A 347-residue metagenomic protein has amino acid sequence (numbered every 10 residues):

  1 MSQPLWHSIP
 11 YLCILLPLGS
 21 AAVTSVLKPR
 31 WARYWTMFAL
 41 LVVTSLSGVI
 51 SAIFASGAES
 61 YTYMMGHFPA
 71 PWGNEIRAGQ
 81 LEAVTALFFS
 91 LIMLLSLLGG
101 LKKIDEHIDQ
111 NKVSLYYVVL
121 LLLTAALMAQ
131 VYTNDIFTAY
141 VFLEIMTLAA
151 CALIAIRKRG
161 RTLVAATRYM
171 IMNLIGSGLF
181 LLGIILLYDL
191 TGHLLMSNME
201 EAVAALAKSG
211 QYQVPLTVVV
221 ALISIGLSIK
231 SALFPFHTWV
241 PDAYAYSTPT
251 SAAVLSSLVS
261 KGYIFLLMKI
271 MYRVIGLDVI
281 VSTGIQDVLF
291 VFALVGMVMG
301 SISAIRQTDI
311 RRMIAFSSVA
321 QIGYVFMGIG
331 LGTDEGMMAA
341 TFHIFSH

Functional and structural regions predicted by a protein language model:
M1-I9, V23-V118, E201: Transmembrane helix-loop-helix hairpins at membrane boundaries of multipass inner-membrane proteins
P4-L15, I305: Hydrophobic transmembrane alpha-helices of multi-pass small-molecule transporters
P10-P17, T36-L46, E82-F89, Y116-L123 (+3 more regions): Hydrophobic alpha-helical transmembrane segments of polytopic
P10-P29, I225-S228, A232: N-terminal signal-anchor/start-transfer transmembrane helix
Y11, W31-M37, F137-V141, A340: Short, aromatic-rich membrane-interface segments at the entry and exit of alpha-helical transmembrane domains
L41-S45, V141, M338-A340, I344: Extracellular loop-to-transmembrane helix junctions
L95-D105, T124-F137, A150-S346: Hydrophobic transmembrane alpha-helices and their helix-loop junctions in integral membrane proteins
E144: Short phosphate-coordinating micro-motif centered on Lys-Gly-acidic
